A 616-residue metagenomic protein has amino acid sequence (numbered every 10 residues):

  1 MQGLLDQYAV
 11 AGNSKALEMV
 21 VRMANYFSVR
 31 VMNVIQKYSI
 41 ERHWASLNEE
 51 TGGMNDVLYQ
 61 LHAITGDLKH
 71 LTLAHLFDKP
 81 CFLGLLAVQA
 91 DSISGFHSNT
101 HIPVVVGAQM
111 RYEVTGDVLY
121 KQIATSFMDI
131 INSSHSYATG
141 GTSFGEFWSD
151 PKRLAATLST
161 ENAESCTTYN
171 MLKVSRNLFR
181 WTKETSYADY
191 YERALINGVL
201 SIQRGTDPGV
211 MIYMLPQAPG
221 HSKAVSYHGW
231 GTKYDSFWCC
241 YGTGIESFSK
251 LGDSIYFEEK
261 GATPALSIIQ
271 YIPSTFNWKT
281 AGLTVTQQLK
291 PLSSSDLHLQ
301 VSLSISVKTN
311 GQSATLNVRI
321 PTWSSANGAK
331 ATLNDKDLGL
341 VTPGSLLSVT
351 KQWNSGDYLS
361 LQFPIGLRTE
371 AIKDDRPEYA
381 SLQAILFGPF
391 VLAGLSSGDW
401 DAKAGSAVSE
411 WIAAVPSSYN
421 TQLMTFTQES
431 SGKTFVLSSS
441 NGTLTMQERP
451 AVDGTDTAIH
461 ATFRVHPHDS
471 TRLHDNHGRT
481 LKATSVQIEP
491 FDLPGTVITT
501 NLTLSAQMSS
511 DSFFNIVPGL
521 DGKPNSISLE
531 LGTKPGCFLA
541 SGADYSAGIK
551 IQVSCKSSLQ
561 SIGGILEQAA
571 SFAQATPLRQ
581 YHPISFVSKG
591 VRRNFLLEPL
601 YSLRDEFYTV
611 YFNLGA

Functional and structural regions predicted by a protein language model:
M1-N420, T576-A616: Glycan-recognition and catalytic cores of secretory/periplasmic carbohydrate-active enzymes
Y419-R579, L614-A616: Lectin-like carbohydrate-binding module/patch detector with strong preference for beta-trefoil
